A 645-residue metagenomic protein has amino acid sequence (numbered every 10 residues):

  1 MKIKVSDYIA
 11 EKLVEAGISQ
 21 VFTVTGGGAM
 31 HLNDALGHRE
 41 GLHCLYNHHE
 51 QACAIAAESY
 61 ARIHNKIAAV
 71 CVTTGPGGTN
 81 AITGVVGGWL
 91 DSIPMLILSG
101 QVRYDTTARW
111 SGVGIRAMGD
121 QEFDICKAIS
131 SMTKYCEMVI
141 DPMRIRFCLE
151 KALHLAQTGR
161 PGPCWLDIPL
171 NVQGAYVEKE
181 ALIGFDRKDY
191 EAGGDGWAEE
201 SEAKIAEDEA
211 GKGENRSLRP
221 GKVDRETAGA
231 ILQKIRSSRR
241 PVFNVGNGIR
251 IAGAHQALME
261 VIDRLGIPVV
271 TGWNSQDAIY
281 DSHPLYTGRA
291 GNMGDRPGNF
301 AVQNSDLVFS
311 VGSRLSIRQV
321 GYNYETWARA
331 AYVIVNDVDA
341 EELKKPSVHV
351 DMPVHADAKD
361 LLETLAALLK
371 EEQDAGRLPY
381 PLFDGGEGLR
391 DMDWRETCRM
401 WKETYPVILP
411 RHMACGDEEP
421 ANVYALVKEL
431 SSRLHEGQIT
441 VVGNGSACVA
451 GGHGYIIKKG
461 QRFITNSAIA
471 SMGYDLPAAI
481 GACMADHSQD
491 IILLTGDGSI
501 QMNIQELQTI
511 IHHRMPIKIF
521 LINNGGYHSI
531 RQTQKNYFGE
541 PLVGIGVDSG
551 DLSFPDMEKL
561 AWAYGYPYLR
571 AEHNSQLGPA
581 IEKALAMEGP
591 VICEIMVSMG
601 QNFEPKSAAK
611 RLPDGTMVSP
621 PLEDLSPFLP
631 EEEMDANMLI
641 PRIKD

Functional and structural regions predicted by a protein language model:
M1-Y380, R433, P516-I519, G539-E540 (+2 more regions): N-terminal alpha/beta PP-like core and its mobile active-site loop of ThDP/TPP-dependent enzymes
S6-A10, V14-S19, V24-G27, L32-R39 (+2 more regions): Active-site diphosphate/adenylate-binding microenvironment
V24-G26, L45-I55, V70-G77, I140-D141 (+5 more regions): Active-site nucleophile and cofactor-binding loops and adjacent substrate-binding regions of central metabolic enzymes
A81, A254-A257, V320, F383 (+3 more regions): Residues at alpha-helix caps and immediate loop-helix transition turns in enzyme cores, especially N- and C-cap
L98, T106-D120, N292, P346 (+4 more regions): Thiamine diphosphate
M143, A192-E214, R219, A228 (+6 more regions): Phosphate/pyrophosphate-binding active-site segments
L153, G229-L232, A257-L258, R296-G298 (+7 more regions): Generic recognition of flexible, low-complexity loop/linker segments
N247-G248, S313-R314, G445, G496-G498 (+1 more regions): Active-site metal-binding loops of divalent metal-dependent hydrolases
